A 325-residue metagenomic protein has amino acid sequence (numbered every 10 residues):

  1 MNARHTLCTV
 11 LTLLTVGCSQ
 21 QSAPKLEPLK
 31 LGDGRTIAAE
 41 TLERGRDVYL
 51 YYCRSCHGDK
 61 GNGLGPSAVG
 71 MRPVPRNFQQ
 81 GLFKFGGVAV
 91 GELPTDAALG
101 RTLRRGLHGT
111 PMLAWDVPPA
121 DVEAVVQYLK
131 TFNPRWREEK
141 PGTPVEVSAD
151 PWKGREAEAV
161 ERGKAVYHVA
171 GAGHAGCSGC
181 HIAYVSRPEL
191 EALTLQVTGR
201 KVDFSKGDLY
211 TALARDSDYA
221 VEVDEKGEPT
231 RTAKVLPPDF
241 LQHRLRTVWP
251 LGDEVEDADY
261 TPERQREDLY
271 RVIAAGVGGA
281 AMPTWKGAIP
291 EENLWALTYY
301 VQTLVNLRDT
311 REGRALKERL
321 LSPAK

Functional and structural regions predicted by a protein language model:
M1-L7: Bacterial N-terminal signal peptides that target proteins for export
L14-G17: C-terminal motif of bacterial Sec signal peptides marking the signal peptidase cleavage site
S19, C56-G63, R104-R105, L113-V117 (+8 more regions): Detector for the c-type heme attachment site
S22-V48, R137-A172, R187-E189, R308-K317: Electrostatic cytochrome c docking/interface patches
A38-G58, K153-A183, L190-S205, L269 (+2 more regions): Sequence/structural segment immediately N-terminal to covalent heme-attachment motifs in c-type and related
Y49-S55, K60, V74, P111 (+6 more regions): Short pre-active-site segment immediately N-terminal to redox-active cysteine/selenocysteine motifs in thiol-based
G58, G65-V69, V90, M112-W115 (+5 more regions): Short, solvent-exposed loop/turn and secondary-structure capping segments
G70-D116, E123-L129, T194-T284, L294-L297 (+1 more regions): Extracytoplasmic electron-transfer domains, predominantly the class I c-type cytochrome c fold
